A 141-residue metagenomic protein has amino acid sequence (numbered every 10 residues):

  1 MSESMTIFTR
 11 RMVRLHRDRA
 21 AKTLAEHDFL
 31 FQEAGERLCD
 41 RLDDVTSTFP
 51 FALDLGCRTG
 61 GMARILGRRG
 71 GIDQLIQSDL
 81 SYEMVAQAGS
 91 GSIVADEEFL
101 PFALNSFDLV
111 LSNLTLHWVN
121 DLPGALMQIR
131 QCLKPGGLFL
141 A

Functional and structural regions predicted by a protein language model:
M1-P50: Class I SAM-dependent methyltransferase Rossmann-like catalytic core, especially the SAM/SAH-binding loop
S4-M5, H16, K22, I72 (+2 more regions): Short, functionally important structural connectors and interaction interfaces within domains
D40, D44-L109, P123-M127: Class I SAM-dependent methyltransferase SAM/SAH-binding core
S47, N120, K134: Short conserved AdoMet
L114-H117: Short catalytic micro-motifs in class I SAM-dependent methyltransferases
P123-L138: A short glycine-rich, Lys/Arg-flanked "PGG" loop and its adjoining helix->strand segment in the class I
